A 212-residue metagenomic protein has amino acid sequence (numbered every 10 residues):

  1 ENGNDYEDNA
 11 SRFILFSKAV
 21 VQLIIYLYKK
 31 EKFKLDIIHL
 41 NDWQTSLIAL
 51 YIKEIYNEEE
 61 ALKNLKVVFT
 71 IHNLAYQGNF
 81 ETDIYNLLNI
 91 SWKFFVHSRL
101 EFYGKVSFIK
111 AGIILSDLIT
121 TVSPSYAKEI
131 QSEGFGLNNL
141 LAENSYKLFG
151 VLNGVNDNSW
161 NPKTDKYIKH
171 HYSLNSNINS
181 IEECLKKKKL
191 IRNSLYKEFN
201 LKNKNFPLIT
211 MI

Functional and structural regions predicted by a protein language model:
E1-I212: Catalytic cores of nucleotide-sugar-dependent glycosyltransferases that transfer UDP/GDP/TDP-activated
